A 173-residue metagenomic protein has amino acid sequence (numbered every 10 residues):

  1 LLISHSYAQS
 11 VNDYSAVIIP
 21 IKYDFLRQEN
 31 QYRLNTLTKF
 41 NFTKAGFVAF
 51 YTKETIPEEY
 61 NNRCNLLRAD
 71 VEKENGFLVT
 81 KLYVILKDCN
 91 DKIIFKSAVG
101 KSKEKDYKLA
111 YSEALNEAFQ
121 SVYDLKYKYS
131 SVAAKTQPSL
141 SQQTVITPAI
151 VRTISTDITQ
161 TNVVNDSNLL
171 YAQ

Functional and structural regions predicted by a protein language model:
L1-A16: Bacterial Sec-dependent N-terminal signal peptides
N12-N61: N-terminal segment of the mature soluble domain
Y14, N62-C64, V79-K81: Extracytoplasmic
R27-N35, F77, E104-S112: Solvent-exposed, acidic/flexible segments
F42-G46, N90, V122, K126: Sec/Tat-exported extracytoplasmic proteins
K53-G76: Short, well-ordered secondary-structure micro-motifs within conserved domains or adaptor modules
R68, K73-S102: Amphipathic beta-strand/beta-sheet edge segments enriched in Tyr/Trp
L109, E113-A172: Pro/Ala/Gly-rich low-complexity, hydrophilic intrinsically disordered segments
